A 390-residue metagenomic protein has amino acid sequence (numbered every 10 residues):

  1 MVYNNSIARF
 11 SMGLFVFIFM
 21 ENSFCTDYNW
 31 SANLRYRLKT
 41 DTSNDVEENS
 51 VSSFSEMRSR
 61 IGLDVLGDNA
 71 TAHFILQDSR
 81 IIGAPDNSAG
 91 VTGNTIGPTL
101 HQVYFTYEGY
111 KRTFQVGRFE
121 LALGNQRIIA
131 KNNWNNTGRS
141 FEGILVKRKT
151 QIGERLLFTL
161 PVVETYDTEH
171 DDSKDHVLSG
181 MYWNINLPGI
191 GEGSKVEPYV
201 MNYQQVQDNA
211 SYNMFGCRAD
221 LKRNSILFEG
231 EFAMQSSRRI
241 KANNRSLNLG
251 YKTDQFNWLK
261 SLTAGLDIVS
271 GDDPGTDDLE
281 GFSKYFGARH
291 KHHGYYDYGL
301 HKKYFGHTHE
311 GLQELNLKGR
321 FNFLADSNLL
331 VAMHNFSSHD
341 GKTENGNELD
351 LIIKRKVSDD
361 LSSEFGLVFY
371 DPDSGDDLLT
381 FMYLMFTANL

Functional and structural regions predicted by a protein language model:
V2-S11: Bacterial N-terminal signal peptides that target proteins for export
S23-R118, I144-T150, E154, P188 (+3 more regions): Beta-barrel outer-membrane channel/assembly domains of diderm bacteria
T40-T42, L121-I128, F158-T165, D172 (+5 more regions): Flexible, solvent-exposed coil segments and beta strand-coil junctions, predominantly the extracellular/periplasmic
N136-L145: Acidic, His- and aromatic-enriched active-site or binding-groove loops in soluble protein domains that engage sugars
R148, E154-S225, G230: Internal metal/ion-chelating core segments
V162, G193-V196, V200-Q207, G230-A242 (+3 more regions): Outer-membrane beta-barrel translocator/channel fold
G275-H309: Flexible glycine-rich, low-complexity coil/linker segments exposed to the extracellular/periplasmic environment
